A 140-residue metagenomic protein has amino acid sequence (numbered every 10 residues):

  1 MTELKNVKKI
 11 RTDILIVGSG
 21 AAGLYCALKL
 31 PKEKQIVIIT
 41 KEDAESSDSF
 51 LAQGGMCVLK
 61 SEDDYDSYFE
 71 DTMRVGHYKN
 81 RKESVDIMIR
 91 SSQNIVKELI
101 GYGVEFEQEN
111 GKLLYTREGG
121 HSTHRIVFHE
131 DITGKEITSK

Functional and structural regions predicted by a protein language model:
M1, I16-A21, S67-F69: A broad, low-specificity signal for short, low-complexity segments enriched in glycine/proline and polar/charged
M1-R11, E118: A short, basic/flexible loop-to-alpha-helix module at the beginning of a structural domain
D13-I38: N-terminal Rossmann-like FAD-binding beta1-loop-alpha1 element of flavoenzymes
A44-K140: Conserved N-terminal/central alpha/beta ligand/cofactor-binding core
